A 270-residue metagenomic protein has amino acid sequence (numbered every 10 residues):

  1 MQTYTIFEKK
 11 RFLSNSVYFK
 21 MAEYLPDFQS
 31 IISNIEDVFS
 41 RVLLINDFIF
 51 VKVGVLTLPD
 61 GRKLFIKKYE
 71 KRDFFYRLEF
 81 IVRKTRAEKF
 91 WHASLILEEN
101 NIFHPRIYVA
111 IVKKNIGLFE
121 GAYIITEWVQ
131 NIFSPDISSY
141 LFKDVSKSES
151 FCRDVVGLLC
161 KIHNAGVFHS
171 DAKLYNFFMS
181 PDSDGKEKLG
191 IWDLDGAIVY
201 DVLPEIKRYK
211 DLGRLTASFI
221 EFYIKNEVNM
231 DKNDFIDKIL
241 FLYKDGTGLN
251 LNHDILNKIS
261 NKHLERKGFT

Functional and structural regions predicted by a protein language model:
M1-V42: Juxta-kinase regulatory segment immediately upstream of eukaryotic protein kinase catalytic domains
S30-S134, N164-A165, N252, L256-K262 (+1 more regions): Conserved ATP-binding subdomain of kinase catalytic cores across diverse folds
K52-F65, G157-V199: Active-site acidic catalytic loop and adjacent metal/ATP-binding pocket of ATP-dependent phosphoryl transfer enzymes
F75-F80, D136-L141, D201-P204: Short acidic, glycine/proline-rich loop/turn micro-motifs
F80-A87, V145-E149, E205-R208, N229 (+1 more regions): Flexible, glycine- and charge-enriched loops at secondary-structure boundaries
A87, A93-H104, I137-S170, Y175: Conserved kinase catalytic-core helix
K186-K267: C-lobe/activation-segment region of protein kinase-like
